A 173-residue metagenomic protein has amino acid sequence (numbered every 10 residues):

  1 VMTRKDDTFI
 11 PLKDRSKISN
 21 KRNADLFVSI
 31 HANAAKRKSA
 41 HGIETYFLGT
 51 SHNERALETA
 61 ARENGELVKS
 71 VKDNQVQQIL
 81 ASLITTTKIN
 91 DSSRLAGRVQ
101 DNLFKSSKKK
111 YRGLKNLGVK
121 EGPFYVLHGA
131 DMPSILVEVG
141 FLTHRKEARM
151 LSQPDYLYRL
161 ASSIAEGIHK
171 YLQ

Functional and structural regions predicted by a protein language model:
V1-Q77, T85-G97, R149, Y158 (+1 more regions): Catalytic-core regions of hydrolytic enzymes
A81-Q173: Active-site-adjacent mobile loop/cap segments within catalytic or ligand-binding domains
